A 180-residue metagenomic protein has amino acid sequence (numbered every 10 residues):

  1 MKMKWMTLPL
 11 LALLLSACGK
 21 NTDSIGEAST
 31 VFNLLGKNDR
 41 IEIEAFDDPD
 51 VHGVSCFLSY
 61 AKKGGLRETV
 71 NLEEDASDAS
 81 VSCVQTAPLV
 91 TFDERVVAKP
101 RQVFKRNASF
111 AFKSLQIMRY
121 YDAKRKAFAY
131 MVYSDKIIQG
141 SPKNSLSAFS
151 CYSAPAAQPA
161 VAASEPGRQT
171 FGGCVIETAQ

Functional and structural regions predicted by a protein language model:
M1-T7: Bacterial N-terminal signal peptides that target proteins for export
L15-A17: C-terminal motif of bacterial Sec signal peptides marking the signal peptidase cleavage site
G19-N21: Bacterial signal peptide processing site
S24-E44, P155: Extracellular/luminal recognition modules and glycoprotein regions
S55-A123: Mature extracytoplasmic domains of secretory-pathway proteins
F92-Q180: Beta-strand-rich cores of mature extracytoplasmic or soluble domains
